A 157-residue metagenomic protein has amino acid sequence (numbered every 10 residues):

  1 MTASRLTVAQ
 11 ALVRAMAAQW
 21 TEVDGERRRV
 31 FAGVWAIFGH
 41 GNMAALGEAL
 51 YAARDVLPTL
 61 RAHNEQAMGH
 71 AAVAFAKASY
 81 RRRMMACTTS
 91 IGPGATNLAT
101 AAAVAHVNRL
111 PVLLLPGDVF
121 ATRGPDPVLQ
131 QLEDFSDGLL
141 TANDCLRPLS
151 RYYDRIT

Functional and structural regions predicted by a protein language model:
T2-T157: N-terminal alpha/beta PP-like core and its mobile active-site loop of ThDP/TPP-dependent enzymes
